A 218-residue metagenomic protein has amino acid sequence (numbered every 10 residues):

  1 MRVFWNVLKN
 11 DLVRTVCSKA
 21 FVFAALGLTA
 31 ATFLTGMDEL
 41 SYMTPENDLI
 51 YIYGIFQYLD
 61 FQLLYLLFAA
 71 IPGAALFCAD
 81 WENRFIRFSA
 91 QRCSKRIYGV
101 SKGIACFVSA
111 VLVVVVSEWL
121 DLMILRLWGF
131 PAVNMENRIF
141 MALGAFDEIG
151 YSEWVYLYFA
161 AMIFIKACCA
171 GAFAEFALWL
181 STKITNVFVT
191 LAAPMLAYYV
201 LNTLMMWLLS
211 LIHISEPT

Functional and structural regions predicted by a protein language model:
M1-A25: Aromatic- and glycine-rich beta-strand/loop motifs that create alpha-glucan
T15-C17, L180-I184: Transmembrane helix irregularities
K19-A20, K95-R96, V100, N186-L191: Membrane-helix interface segments
A24-T29, V187-L201: Central hydrophobic cores of alpha-helical transmembrane segments in multi-pass integral membrane proteins
T29-A75, V100-T182, T203, S215: Secretory targeting signals
L76-S109: Helix-loop-helix units of permease transmembrane domains in multi-pass membrane transporters, especially ABC
S210-T218: Residue-level detector of conserved catalytic or cofactor/ligand-binding positions in enzyme active sites
